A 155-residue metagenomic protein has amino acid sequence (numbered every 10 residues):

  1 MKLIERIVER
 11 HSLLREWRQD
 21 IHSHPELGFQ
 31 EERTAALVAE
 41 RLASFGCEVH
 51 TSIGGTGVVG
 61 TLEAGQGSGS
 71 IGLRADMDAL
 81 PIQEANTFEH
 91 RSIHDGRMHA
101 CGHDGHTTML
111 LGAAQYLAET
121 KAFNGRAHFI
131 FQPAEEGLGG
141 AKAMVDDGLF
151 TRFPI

Functional and structural regions predicted by a protein language model:
M1-H99, T108, Q115-F123: Acidic/His- and Gly-rich active-site-bordering loop/insert found across diverse amide/peptide-bond hydrolases
C101-H103: Membrane-interface loop-to-helix entry segments
G105-I155: Acidic/histidine-rich catalytic neighborhood of metal-dependent amide-processing enzymes
